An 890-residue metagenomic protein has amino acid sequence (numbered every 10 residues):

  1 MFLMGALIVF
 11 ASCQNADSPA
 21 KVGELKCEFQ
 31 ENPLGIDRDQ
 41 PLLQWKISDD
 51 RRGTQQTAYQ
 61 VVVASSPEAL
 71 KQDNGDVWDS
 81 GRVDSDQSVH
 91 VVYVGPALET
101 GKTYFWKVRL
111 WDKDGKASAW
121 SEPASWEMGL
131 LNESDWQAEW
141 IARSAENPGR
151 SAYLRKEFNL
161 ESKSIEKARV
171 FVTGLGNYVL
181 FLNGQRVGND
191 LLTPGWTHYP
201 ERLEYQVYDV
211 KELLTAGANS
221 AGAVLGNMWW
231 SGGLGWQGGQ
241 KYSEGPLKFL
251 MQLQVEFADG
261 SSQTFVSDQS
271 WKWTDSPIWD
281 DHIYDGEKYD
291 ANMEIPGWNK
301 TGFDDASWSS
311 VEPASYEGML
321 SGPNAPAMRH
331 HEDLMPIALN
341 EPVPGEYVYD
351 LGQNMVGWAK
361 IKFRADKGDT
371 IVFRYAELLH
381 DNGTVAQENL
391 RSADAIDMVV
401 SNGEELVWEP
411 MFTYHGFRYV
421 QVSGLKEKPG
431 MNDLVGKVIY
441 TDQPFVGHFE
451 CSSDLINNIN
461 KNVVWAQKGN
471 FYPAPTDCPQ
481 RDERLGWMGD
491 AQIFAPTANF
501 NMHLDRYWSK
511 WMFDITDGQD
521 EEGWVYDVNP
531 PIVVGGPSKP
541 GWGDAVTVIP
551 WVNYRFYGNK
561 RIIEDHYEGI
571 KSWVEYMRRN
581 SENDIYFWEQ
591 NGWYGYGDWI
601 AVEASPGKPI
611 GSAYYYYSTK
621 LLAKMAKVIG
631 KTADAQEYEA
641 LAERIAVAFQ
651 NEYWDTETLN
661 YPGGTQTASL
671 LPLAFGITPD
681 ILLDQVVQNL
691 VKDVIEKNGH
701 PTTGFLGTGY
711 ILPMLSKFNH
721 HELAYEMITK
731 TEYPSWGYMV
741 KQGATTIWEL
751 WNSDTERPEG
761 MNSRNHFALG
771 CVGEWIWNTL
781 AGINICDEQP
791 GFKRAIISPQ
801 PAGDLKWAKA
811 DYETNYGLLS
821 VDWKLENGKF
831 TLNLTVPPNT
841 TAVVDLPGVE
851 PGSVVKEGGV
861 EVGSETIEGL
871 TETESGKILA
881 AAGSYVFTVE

Functional and structural regions predicted by a protein language model:
M1-L7: Sec-dependent N-terminal signal peptides
A11-S12: C-terminal motif of bacterial Sec signal peptides marking the signal peptidase cleavage site
S18-R481, G489-D490, R506, V525-P531 (+4 more regions): Extracellular/oxidizing-compartment recognition motifs
A168, V172, L182, W358-K367 (+8 more regions): Alpha-helical support elements that line or immediately flank enzyme active sites and cofactor-binding pockets
N177, D268-S270, T274, P429-N462 (+10 more regions): Active-site acid/base region of carbohydrate-active enzymes
A221, Y289-D290, D482-E483, M488 (+7 more regions): C-terminal capping/lid segments that line or modulate ligand- or cofactor-binding pockets
K241, K248-Q252, F265-W298, G302 (+2 more regions): Non-catalytic C-terminal accessory modules of carbohydrate-active enzymes
